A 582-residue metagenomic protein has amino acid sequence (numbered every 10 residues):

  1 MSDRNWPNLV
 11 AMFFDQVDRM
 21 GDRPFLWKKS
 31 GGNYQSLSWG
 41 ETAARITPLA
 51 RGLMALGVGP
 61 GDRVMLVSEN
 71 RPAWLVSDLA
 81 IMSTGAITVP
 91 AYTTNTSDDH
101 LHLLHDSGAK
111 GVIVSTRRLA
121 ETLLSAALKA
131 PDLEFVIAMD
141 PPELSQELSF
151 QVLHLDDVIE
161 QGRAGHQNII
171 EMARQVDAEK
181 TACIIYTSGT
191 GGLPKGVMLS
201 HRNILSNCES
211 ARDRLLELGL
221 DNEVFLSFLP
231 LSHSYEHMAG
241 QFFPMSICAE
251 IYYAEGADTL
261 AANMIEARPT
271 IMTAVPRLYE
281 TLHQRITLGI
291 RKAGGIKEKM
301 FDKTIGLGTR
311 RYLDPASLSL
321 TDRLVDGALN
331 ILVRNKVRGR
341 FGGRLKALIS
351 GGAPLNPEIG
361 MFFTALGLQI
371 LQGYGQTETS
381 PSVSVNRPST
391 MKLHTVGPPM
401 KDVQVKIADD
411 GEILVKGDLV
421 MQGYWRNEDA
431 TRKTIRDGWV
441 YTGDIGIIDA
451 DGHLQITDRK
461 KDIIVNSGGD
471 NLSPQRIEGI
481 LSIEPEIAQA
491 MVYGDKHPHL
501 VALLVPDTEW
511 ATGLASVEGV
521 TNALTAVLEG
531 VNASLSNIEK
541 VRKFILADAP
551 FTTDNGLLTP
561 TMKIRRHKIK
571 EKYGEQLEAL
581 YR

Functional and structural regions predicted by a protein language model:
S2-N5, F25-L79, T96-L101, H154-E160 (+1 more regions): Conserved AMP-binding/adenylate-forming core of the ANL superfamily
G21-P24, V152, R163-Y186, L193 (+1 more regions): Conserved pre-ATP/AMP-binding loop-to-beta segment of ANL
S36-G40, D156, A182-C208: Conserved AMP-binding A3 loop
L56, S83-E160: Structural core segment of the AMP-binding/adenylate-forming
N95, V114, K406-I407, G417 (+3 more regions): AMP-binding/adenylate-forming catalytic core of the ANL superfamily
L205-V224, L231-R334, R344: Conserved AMP-binding/adenylation subdomain of ANL enzymes
M272, Y312, L329-L454, K460-I463 (+2 more regions): Conserved AMP-binding/adenylate-forming
I464, Q489-V492, G530-R582: Conserved C-terminal "lid"/linker of ANL adenylate-forming enzymes
